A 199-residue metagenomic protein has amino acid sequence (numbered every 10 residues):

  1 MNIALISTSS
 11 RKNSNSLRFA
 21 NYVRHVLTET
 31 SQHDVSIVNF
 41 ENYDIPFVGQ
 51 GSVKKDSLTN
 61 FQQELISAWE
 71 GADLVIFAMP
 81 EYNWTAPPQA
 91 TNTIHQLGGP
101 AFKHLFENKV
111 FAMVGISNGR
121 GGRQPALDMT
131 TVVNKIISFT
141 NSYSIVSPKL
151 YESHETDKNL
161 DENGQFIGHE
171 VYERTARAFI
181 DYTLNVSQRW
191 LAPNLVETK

Functional and structural regions predicted by a protein language model:
N2-S31: N-terminal beta1-alpha1 ligand-phosphate binding loop
I6-T8, V38, V114: Short hydrophobic segments within beta-strands
F19-A20, P125, M129, F179: Hydrophobic alpha-helical membrane-association signature
T30-S36, F139-T140: A generic structural motif
F40-S57: N-terminal beta-loop-helix "entrance" segment that forms/cooperates in small-molecule cofactor or anionic ligand
S57-I137: Helix-loop-strand module that forms the ligand-binding subsite of alpha/beta enzymes
S142-K199: Glycine-rich phosphate/pyrophosphate-binding loop and the adjoining helix
